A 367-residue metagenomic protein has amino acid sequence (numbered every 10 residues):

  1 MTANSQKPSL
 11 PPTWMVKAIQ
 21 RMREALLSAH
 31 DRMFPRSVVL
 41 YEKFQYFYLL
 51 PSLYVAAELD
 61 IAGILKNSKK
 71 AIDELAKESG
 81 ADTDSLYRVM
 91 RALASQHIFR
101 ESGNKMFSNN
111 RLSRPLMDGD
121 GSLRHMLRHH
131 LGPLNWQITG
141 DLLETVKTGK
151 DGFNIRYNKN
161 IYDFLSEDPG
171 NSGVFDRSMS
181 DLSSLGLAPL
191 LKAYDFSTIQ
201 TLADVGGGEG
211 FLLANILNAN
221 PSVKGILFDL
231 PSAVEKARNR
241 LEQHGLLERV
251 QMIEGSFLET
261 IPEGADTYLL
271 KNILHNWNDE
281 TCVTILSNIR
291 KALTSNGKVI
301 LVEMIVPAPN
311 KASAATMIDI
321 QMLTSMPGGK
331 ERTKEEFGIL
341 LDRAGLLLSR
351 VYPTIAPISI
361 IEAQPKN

Functional and structural regions predicted by a protein language model:
M1-A18: Eukaryotic partner-binding/assembly regions in large regulatory complexes
V16-T201: Conserved Class I S-adenosyl-L-methionine-dependent methyltransferase catalytic core
G63, L143-E144, A214, I318 (+1 more regions): Generic alpha-helical structural context detector
G119-K311, L348, I358-I360, K366: Conserved adenosyl
I300-A344, S349-R350: C-terminal alpha-helical "lid/dimerization" subdomain adjacent to the S-adenosyl-L-methionine
